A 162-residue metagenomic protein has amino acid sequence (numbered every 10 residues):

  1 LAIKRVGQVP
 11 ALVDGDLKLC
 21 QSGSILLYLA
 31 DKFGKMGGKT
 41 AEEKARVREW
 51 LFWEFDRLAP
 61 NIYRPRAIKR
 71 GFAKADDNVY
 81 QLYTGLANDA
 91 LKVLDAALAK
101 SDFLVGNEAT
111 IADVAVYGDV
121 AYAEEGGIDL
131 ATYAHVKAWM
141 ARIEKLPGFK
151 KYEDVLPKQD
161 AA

Functional and structural regions predicted by a protein language model:
L1-N88, D95, D102: GST-like domain detector, emphasizing the conserved glutathione-binding G-site in the N-terminal thioredoxin-like
L29-A30, A141, D160-A162: Short secondary-structure boundary/hinge segments and terminal tails
R46, N78-L82, H135-A138, G148-K151: Exposed alpha-helical structural elements
E49, W53, R57, V93 (+3 more regions): Alpha-helical scaffold segments in carbohydrate-active enzymes
L58, K69-F72, E125-I128, D160-A162: A short hydrophobic/aromatic micro-motif that marks alpha-helical segments and, especially, helix-coil
I62-R66, L104-I143, K150-E153: GST superfamily/GST-like fold recognition
A99-K100, K145: The C-terminal cap of the DNA-recognition helix in HTH/winged-HTH DNA-binding domains, marking the helix-to-coil
Y152-A162: Terminal-tail/helix-coil boundary detector
